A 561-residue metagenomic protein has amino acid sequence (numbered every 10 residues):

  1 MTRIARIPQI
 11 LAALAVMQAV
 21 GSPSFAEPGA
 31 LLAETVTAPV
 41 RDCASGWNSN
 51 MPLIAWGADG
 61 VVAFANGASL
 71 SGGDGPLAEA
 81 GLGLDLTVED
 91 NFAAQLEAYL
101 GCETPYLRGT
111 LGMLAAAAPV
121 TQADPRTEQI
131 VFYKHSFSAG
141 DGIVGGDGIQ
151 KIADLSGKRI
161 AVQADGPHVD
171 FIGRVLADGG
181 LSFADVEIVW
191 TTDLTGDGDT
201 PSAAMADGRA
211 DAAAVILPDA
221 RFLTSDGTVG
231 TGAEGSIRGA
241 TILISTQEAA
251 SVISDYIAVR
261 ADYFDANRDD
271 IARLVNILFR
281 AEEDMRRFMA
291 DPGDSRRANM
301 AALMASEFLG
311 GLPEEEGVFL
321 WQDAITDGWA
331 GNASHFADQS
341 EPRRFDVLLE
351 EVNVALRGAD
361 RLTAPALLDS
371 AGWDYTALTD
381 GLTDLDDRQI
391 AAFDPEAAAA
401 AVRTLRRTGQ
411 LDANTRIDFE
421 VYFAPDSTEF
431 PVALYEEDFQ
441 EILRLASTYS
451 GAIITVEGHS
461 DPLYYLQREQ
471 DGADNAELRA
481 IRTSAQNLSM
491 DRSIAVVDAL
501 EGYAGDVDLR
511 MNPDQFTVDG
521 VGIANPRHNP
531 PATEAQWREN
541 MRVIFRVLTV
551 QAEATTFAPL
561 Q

Functional and structural regions predicted by a protein language model:
L11-L14, G21-L100, Q322, T326-Q410: N-terminal hydrophobic or amphipathic helices and topogenic motifs
F25-S202, D211-P218, G239-S245: Short, glycine-/small- and polar/acidic-enriched structural segments that line small-molecule recognition paths
S49-N50, G157-Q163, R209-A210, R260-D265 (+6 more regions): Second-shell loop/turn segments in exported
G67, L100-T104, P119, G148 (+10 more regions): Sec-exported extracytoplasmic/periplasmic mature domains
L111-M113, Q122, D185-F308: Pocket-lining segment of extracytoplasmic ligand-binding domains
D265-T363: Secondary-structure end/capping motifs
Y375-T455, L463-A476, E534, L548-Q561: Periplasmic peptidoglycan-binding/tethering modules of Gram-negative envelope proteins
S460-F557, Q561: Periplasmic OmpA-like peptidoglycan-binding domain that tethers envelope proteins to the cell wall
